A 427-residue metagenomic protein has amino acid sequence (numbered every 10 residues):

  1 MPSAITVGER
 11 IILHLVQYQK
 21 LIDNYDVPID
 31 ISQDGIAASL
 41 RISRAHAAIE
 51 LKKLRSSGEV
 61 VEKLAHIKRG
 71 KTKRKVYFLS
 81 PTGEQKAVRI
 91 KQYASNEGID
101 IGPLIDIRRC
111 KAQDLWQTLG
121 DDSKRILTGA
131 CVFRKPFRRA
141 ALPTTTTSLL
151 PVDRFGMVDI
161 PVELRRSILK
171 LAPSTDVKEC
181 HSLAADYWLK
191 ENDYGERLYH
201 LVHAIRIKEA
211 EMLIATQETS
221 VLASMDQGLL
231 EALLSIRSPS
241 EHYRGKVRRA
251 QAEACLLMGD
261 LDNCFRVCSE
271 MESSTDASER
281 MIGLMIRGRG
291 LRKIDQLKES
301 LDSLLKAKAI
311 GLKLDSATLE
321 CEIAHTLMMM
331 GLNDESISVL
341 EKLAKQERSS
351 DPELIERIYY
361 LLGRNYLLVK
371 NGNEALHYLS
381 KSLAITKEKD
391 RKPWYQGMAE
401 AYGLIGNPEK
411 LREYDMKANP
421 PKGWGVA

Functional and structural regions predicted by a protein language model:
L79, R108, A112, G120 (+3 more regions): Short capping/hinge segments at domain boundaries that bridge a core fold to an adjacent linker or tail
Q85-C110, S182-L201: Amphipathic alpha-helical dimerization/coiled-coil segments that flank or bridge DNA-binding/regulatory modules
V177-N263, V267: Extended alpha-helical scaffolding segments used for macromolecular assembly and cargo binding
